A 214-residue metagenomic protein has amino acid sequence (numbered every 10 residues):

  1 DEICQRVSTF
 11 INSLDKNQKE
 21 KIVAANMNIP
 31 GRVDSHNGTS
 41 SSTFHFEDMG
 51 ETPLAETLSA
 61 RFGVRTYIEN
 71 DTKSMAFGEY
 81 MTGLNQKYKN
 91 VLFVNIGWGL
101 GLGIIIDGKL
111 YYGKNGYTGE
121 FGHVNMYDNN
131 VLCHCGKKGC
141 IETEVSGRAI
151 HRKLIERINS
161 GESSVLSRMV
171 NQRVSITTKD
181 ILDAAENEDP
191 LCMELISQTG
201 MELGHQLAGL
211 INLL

Functional and structural regions predicted by a protein language model:
D1, I68-T72, M126-E162: Glycine-rich phosphate-binding loop plus the immediately following alpha-helix
E2-L14, K19-N90: Glycine-rich phosphate-binding loop and adjoining helix at the ATP-binding site of ATP-dependent phosphoryl-transfer
D15, S59, N125, I211-N212: N-terminal cationic-hydrophobic initiation segments that often serve targeting/anchoring roles
H36, I106-D107, E186: Short, ordered coil/turn segments that flank beta-strands lining enzyme active or ligand-binding pockets
L84-V145: Glycine-rich phosphate-binding loop of actin/hexokinase-like ATP-binding domains
E142-N212: A mobile "lid/hinge" subdomain adjacent to the ATP/sugar-phosphate binding pocket shared across diverse ATP-dependent
